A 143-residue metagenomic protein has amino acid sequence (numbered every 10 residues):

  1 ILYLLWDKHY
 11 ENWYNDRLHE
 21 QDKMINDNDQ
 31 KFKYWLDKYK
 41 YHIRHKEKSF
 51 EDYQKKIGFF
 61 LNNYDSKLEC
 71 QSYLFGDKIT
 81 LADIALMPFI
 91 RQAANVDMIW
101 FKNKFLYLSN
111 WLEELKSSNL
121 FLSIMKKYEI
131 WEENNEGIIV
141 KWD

Functional and structural regions predicted by a protein language model:
I1-G58, N63, C70: GST-like domain detector, emphasizing the conserved glutathione-binding G-site in the N-terminal thioredoxin-like
K8-Y10, K46, A93-F101: Short helix-capping/linker segments at secondary-structure and domain boundaries
K46-E51, S72-F75, K102-N103, K116: Residues lining hydrophobic/aromatic ligand-binding pockets adjacent to catalytic sites
S66-D77, L120-I124: Surface-exposed helix-capping loop/turn segments at secondary-structure junctions
L74-I99: GST superfamily/GST-like fold recognition
K104-N110, E114: Domain-level recognition of soluble alpha/beta enzyme cores, biased toward histidine phosphatases/phosphomutases
Y128-D143: Acidic/histidine-enriched, glycine/proline-rich intrinsically disordered or flexible terminal extensions
